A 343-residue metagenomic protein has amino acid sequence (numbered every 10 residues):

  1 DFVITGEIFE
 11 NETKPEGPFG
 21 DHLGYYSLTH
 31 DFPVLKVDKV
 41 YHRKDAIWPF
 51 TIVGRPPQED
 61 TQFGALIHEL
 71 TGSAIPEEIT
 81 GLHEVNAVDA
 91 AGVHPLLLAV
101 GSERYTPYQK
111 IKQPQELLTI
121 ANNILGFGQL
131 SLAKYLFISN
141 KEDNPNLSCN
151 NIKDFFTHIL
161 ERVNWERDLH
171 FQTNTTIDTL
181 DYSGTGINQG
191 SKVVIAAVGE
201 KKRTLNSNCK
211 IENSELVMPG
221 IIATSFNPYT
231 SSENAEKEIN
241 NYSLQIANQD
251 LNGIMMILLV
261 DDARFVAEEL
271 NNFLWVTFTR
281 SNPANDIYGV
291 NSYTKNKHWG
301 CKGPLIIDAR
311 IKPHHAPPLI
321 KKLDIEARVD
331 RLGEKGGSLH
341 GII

Functional and structural regions predicted by a protein language model:
D1-I343: Charged, compositionally biased interaction regions
